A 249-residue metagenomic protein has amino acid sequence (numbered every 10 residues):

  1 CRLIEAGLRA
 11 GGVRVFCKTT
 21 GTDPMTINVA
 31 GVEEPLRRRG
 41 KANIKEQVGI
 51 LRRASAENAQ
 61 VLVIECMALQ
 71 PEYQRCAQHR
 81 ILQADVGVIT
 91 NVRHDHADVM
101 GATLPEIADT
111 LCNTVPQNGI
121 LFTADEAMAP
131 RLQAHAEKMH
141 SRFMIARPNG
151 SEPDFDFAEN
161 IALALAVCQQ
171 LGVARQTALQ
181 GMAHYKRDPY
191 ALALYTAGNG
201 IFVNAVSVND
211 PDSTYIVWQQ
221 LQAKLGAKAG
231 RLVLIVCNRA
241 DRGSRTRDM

Functional and structural regions predicted by a protein language model:
R2-A10, Q169, Q219, A223: Short, well-ordered alpha-helices that flank and scaffold nucleotide-derived cofactor binding pockets
L3-G87, N91-A108: ATP-dependent carboxylate-amine ligase catalytic core
G11-V15, I201, R231: Residues that mark the start of a beta-strand
C17, G87-I89, T123, V233-V236: Structural beta-sheet core signal
M25-I27, E72, A127-Q133, D241-R245: Short, charged/polar "capping" segments at the starts of alpha-helices and the immediately preceding loops
R53-Q70, A84-G198: Acidic, Mg2+-coordinating active-site environments of NTP-dependent enzymes
Q78-A84, L111-N118, L225-A229, M249: Short, conserved loop/helix-junction motifs that constitute active-site signature segments in enzyme catalytic cores
A127, V206-M249: Active-site beta-alpha connecting loops in nucleotide-dependent enzymes
